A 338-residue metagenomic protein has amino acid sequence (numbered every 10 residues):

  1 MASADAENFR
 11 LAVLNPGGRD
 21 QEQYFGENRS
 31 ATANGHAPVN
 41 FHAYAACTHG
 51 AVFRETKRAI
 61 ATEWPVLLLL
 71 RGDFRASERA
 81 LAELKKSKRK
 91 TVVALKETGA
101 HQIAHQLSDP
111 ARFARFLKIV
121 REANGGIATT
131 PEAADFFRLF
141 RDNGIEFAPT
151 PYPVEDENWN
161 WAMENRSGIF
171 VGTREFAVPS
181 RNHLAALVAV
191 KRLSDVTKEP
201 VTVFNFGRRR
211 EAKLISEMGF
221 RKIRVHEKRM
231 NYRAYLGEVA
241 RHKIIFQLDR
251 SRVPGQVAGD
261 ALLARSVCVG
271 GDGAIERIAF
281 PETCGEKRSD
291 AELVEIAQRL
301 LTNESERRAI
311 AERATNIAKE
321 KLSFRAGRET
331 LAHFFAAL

Functional and structural regions predicted by a protein language model:
M1-A82, S87, E286, E329: N-terminal pre-catalytic "stem/leader" segment of glycosyltransferase-like enzymes
F25-S30, E155-E157, W161-M218, R224-Y232: Conserved catalytic-core segment of nucleotide-activated headgroup transferases in glycan assembly
G99, E132, F147-W159: Short beta-strand->alpha-helix junction loop in the catalytic core of nucleotide-activated group-transfer enzymes
P110-G144, R209-K213: A short, active-site helix/loop in glycosyltransferases that binds the activated sugar's phosphate group
R181, F246-A258, G271-F280: Nucleotide-sugar-dependent
G237-V253, S266: Acidic donor-binding loop of glycosyltransferase active sites
R277-Q298: Change "using UDP/GDP/dTDP sugars" to "using nucleotide sugars
L301-A336: A charged, aromatic-enriched C-terminal amphipathic alpha-helix characteristic of glycosyltransferases across folds
